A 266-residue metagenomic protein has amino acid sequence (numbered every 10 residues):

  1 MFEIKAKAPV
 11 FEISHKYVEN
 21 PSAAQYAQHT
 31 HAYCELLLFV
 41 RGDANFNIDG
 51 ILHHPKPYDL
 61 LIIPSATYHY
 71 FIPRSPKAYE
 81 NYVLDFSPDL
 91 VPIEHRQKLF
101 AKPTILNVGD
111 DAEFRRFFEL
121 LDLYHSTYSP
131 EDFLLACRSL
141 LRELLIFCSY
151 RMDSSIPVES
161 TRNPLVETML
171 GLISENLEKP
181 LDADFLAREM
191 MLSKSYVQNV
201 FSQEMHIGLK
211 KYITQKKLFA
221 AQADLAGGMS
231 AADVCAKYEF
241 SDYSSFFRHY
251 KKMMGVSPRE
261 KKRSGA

Functional and structural regions predicted by a protein language model:
M1-K56, L60, S75, S245: Generic protein-terminus/edge-of-domain signal
M1-N20, L60-D132, R142-S154: A hydrophobic/aromatic-rich effector-binding and dimerization subdomain of bacterial HTH-type transcriptional regulators
V40, R115-S129, L170, S174-L177 (+1 more regions): Regular secondary-structure segments
N45, P180, G228-M229: Residue at a beta-strand N-cap/secondary-structure junction
A101-A112, S126-R138, L145-E175, K179-S193 (+1 more regions): Short, Lys/Arg-enriched, Trp-marked, Pro/Gly-tolerant hinge/linker segments that flank
L120, A136-S139, E143, T168 (+10 more regions): Alpha-helical elements of Rossmann-like donor-binding domains used by nucleotide-donor carbohydrate transfer enzymes
G171, E175, D184, N199 (+3 more regions): Terminal helix-turn-helix DNA-binding modules in bacterial transcription factors
